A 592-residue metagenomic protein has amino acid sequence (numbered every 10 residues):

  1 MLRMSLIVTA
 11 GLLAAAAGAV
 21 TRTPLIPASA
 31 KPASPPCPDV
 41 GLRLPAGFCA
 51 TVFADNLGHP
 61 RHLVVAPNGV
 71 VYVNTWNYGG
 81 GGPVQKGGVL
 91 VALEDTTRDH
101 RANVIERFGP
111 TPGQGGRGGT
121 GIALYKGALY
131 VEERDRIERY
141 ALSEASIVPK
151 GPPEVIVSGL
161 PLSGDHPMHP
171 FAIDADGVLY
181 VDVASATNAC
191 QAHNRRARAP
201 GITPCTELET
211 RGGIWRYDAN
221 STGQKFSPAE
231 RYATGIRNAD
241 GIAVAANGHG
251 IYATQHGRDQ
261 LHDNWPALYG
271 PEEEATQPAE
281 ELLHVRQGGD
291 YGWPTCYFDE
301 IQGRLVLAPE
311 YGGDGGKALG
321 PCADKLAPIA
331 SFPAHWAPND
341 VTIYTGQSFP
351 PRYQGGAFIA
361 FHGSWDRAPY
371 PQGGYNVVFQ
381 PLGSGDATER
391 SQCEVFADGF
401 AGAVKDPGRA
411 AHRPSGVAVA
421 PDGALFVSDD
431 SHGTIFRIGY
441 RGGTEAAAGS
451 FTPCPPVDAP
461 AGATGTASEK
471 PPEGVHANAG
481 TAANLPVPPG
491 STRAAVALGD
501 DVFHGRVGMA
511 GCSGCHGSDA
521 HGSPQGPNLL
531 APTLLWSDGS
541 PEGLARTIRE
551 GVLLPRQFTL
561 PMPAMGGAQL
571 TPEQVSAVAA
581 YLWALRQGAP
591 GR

Functional and structural regions predicted by a protein language model:
T21-R43, M168, S185-S227, I236-N238 (+4 more regions): Beta-propeller domain segments
L42, S146-V148, G223-F226, G250 (+5 more regions): Periplasmic/extracellular electron-transfer cofactor-ligation site, primarily the c-type cytochrome heme-c attachment
A66-N68, L124-K126, I173-D176, A243-G248 (+2 more regions): Residue-level detector of Asp-centered blade-edge/turn motifs that repeat once per structural unit in beta-propeller
V70-N74, A128-V131, V178-D182, G250-T254 (+3 more regions): Conserved beta-propeller blade signature
V104-Y125, R134-D174, G201: Asp-box/WD-like beta-propeller blade repeats and closely related beta-sheet repeat scaffolds
R107, S513-E550, P561-Q569: Gly/Gly-Pro-rich "capping" loops immediately C-terminal to redox-active cysteine motifs in periplasmic/lumenal
G423-L425, D430-T434, Y440-T444, E542 (+1 more regions): C-terminal capping alpha-helices of c-type cytochrome domains
A467-V507, R592: Electrostatic cytochrome c docking/interface patches
